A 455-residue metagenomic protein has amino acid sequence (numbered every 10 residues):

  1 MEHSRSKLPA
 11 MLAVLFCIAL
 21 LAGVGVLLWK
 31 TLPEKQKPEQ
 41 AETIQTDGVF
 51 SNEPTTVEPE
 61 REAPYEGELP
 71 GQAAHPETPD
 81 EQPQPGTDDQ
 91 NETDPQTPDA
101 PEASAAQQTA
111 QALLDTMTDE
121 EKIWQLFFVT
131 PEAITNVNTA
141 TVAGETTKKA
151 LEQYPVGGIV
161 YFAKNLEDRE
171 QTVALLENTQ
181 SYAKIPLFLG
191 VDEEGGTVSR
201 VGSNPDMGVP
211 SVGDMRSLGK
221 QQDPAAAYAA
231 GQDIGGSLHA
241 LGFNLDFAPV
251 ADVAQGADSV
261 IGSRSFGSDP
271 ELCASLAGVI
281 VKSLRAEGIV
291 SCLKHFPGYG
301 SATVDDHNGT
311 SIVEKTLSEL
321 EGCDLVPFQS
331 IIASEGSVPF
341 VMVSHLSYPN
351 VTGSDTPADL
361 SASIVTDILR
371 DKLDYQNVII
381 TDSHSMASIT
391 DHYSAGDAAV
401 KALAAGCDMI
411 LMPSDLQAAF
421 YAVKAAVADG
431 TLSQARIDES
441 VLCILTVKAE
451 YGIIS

Functional and structural regions predicted by a protein language model:
E2-L189, E193-S203: N-terminal hydrophobic targeting/anchoring segments and the immediately downstream early-domain regions of hydrolases
T118, V137-T139, A143, D168-S181 (+6 more regions): Second-shell residues forming the walls of enzyme active-site clefts
W124, T147-D168, F247, Q255-A257 (+1 more regions): Short acidic, glycine-rich surface-loop motifs adjacent to enzyme active sites
P131, K164, A251, L346 (+1 more regions): Flexible loop residues that form catalytic and substrate-binding hotspots at small-molecule/glycan-binding clefts
Y161-K164, I185-V191, D246-V250, C292-L293 (+1 more regions): Surface-exposed patches in mature extracellular/periplasmic domains of secreted proteins
I185-G231: Substrate-binding cleft of extracellular glycoside hydrolase catalytic domains
V212-V281, R285: A substrate-binding/cap region within the structured catalytic cores of diverse enzymes
A428, K448-S455: A short C-terminal boundary segment appended to hydrolase-like catalytic domains
